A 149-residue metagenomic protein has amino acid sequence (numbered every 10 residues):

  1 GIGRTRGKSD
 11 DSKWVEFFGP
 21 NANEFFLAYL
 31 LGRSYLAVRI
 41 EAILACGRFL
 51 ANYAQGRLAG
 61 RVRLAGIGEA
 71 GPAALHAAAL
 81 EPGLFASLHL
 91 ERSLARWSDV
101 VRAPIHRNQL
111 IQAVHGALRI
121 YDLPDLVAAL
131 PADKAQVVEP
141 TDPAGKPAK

Functional and structural regions predicted by a protein language model:
G1-T5, G66-G71, E139: Glycine-centered flexibility sites
G1-Y53, L58-G60, W97-N108: Cap/lid segment of the alpha/beta-hydrolase catalytic domain
N23, D122-L123: Alpha-helical structural motif
A37, P124-D125: Extracytoplasmic/secretory ectodomains and luminal regions
C46-I120, L126-A129: Primarily recognizes the serine-hydrolase "nucleophile elbow" in alpha/beta-hydrolase and SGNH/GDSL folds
W97-S98, P143-A148: Short, charged/polar "capping" segments at the starts of alpha-helices and the immediately preceding loops
L130-A135: Short, proline-enriched alpha-helix->beta-strand connector loops that line the catalytic pocket of alpha/beta-hydrolase
V137-P143: Conserved strand-to-loop "acid loop" that flanks and positions the catalytic carboxylate
